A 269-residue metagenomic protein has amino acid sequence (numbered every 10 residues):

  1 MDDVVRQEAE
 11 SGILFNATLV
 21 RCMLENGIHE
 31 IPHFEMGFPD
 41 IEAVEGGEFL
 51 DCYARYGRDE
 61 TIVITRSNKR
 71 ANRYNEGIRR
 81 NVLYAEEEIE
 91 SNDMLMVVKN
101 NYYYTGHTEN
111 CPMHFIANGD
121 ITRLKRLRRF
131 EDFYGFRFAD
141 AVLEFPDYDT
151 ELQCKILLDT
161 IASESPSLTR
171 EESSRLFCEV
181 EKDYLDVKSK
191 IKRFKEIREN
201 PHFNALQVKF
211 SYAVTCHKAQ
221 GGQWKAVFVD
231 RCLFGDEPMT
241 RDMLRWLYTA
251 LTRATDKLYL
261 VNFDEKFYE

Functional and structural regions predicted by a protein language model:
M1-E172: Conserved helicase motor core of P-loop NTPases
D120, D132-E269: C-terminal accessory regions
